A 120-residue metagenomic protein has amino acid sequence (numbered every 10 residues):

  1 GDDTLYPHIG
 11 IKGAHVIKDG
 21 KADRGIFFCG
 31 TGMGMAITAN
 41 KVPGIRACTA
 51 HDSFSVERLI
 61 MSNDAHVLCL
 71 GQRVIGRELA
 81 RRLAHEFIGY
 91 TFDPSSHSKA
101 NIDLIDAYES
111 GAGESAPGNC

Functional and structural regions predicted by a protein language model:
G1-H15: N-terminal beta-loop-helix "entrance" segment that forms/cooperates in small-molecule cofactor or anionic ligand
T4-H8, I37-N40, A80: Short, well-ordered secondary-structure micro-motifs
L5-H8, G34, F54, S96: An amphipathic alpha-helix/helix-turn recognition signal
G13, M35-T38, A84: Buried hydrophobic packing segments
D23: Conserved acidic residues
F27-F28, M33-R73: Mid-chain, well-packed structural core segment of small domains
S53-C120: C-terminal binding/interaction regions
